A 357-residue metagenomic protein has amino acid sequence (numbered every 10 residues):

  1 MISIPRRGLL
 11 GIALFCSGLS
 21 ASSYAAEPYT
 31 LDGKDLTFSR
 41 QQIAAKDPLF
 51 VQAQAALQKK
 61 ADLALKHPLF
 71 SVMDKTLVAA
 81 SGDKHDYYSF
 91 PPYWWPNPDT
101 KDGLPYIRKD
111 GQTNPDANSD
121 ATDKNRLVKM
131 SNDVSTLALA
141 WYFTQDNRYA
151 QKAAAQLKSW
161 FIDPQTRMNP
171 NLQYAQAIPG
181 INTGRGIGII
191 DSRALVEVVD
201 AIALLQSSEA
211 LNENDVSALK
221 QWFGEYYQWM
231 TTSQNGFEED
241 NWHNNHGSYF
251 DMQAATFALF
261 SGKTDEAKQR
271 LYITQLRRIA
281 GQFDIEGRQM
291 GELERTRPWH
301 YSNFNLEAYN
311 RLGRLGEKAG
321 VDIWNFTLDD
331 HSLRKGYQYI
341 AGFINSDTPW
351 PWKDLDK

Functional and structural regions predicted by a protein language model:
M1, A121, N182, E238 (+1 more regions): Short coil/turn segments at secondary-structure junctions
M1-L10: Bacterial N-terminal signal peptides that target proteins for export
L10-G11, A44: General helical structural elements
G11-S20: Bacterial N-terminal signal peptides
Y24-G236, L315-K357: Extracellular glycan-targeting catalytic surfaces
G224-K357: Extracellular polysaccharide-recognition and catalytic grooves
